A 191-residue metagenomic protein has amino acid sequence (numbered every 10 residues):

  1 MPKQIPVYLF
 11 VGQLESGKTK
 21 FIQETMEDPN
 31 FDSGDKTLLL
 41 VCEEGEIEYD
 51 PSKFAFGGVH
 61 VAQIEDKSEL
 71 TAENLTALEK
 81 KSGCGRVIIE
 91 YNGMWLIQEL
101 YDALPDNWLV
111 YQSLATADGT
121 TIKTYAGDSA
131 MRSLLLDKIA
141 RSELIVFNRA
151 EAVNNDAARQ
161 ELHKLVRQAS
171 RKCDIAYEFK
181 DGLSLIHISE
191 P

Functional and structural regions predicted by a protein language model:
M1-P2, L136: Short boundary motifs at domain starts and secondary-structure transition points
P2-V11, S16, K20-G127: Nucleotide-state-sensitive switch-loop elements of NTP-binding domains
L14, A150, P191: Hydrophobic pocket-lining residues within nucleotide cofactor-binding pockets
Q63-S68, I175-L183: A generic structural motif
R86-A176: Phosphate/Mg2+-binding loops and adjacent switch elements in nucleotide/diphosphate-handling enzyme cores
S184-P191: Residue-level detector of conserved catalytic or cofactor/ligand-binding positions in enzyme active sites
